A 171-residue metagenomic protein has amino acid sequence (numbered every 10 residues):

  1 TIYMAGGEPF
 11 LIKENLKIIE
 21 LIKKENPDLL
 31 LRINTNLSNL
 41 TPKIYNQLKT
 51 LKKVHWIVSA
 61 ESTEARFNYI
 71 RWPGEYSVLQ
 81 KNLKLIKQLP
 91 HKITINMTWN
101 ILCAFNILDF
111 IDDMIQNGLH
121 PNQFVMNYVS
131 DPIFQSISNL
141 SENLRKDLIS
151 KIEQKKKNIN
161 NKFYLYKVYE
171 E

Functional and structural regions predicted by a protein language model:
T1-K13, E25-P42, K49-Q80, K92-I101 (+1 more regions): Core AdoMet radical
E14-E20, P42-L48, N106-F110: Distinct, well-ordered alpha-helical segments
N15-I22, L79-K84, I111-I115: Short, well-ordered amphipathic alpha-helices
I18-I19, R71-E75, D109-M114, L140-S141: Short secondary-structure boundary/capping segments
I22-K23, N46-K53, K87, I115-G118: Acidic (Asp/Glu)-rich catalytic clusters
D28, D109-D113, D131, D147: Acidic-enriched, low-complexity/disordered segments with a strong bias for Aspartate over Glutamate
I101-N117: Catalytic cores of alpha/beta
L119-E171: C-terminal accessory regions of radical SAM enzymes
